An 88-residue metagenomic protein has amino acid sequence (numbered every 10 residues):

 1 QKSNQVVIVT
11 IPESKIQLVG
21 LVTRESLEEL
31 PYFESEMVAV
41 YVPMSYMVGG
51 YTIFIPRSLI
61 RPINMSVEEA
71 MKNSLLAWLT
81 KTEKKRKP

Functional and structural regions predicted by a protein language model:
K2-P88: Terminal membrane-proximal soluble interaction domains of membrane-associated proteins
